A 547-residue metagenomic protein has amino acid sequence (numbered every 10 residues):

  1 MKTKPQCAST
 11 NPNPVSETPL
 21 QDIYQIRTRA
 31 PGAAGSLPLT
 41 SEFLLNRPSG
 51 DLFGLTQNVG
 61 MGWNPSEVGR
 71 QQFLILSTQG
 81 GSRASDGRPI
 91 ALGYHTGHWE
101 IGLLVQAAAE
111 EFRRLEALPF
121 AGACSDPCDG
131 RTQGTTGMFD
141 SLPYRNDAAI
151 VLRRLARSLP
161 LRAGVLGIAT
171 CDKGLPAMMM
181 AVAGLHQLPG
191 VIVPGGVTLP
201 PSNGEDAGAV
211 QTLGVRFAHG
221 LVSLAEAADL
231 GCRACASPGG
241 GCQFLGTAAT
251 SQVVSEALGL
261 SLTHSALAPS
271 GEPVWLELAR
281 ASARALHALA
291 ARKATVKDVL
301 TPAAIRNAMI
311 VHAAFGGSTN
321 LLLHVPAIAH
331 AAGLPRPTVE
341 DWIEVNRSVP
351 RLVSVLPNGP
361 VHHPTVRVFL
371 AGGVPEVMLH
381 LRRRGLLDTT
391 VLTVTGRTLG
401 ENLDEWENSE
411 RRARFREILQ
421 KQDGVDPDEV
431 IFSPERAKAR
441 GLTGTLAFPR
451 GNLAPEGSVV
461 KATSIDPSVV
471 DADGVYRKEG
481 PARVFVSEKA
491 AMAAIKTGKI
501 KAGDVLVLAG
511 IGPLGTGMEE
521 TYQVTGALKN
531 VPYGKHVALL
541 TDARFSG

Functional and structural regions predicted by a protein language model:
K2-Y94, G130, T136-G137, S141 (+2 more regions): Catalytic or ion-coupling anion/metal-binding cores of large enzyme and transporter domains
L76, S85, S158-M178, V191-V193: A short, small-residue-rich loop immediately preceding and capping a beta-strand
G93-I101, G137-R145, G167: Short secondary-structure transition/capping motifs
T96-G122: Low-complexity, highly charged intrinsically disordered N-terminal segments that act as targeting/localization
E111, R154-L155, M180-V182, I328: Hydrophobic/aromatic ligand-binding patch that stacks against planar heteroaromatic rings of cofactors or nucleotides
L115-C124, C128-A149, A207-A209: N-terminal core-entry segment
A148-P160: Short, well-structured alpha-helical segments in soluble
